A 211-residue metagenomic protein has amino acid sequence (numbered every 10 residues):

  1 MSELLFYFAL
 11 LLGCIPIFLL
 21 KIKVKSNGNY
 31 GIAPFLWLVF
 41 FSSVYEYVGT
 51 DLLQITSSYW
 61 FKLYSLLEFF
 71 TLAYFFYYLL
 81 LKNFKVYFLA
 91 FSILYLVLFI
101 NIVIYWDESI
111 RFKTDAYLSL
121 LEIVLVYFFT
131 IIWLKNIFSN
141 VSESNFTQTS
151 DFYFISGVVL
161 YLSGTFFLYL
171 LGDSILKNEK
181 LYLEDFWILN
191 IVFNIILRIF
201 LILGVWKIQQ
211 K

Functional and structural regions predicted by a protein language model:
M1-K211: Terminal, non-globular segments
